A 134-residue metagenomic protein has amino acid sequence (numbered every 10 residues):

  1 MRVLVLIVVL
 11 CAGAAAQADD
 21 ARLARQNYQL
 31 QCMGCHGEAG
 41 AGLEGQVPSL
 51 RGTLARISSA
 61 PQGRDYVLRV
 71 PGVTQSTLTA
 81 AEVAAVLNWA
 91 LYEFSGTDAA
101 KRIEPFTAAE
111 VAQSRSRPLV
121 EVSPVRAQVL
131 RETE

Functional and structural regions predicted by a protein language model:
M1-I7: Sec-dependent signal peptide recognition, specifically the positively charged N-region followed immediately by
R2, A14-A15, L50: Glycine/proline-rich, flexible active-site/cofactor-binding loop segments that harbor closely spaced acidic
V8-A18: Hydrophobic h-region of N-terminal signal peptides that target proteins for export in Gram-negative bacteria
D19-A41, S59, D65: Sequence/structural segment immediately N-terminal to covalent heme-attachment motifs in c-type and related
Q31, H36-A39, L54, V70-T74 (+3 more regions): Sec/Tat-exported extracytoplasmic proteins
A41-S76: Gly/Gly-Pro-rich "capping" loops immediately C-terminal to redox-active cysteine motifs in periplasmic/lumenal
A60, R64, L68, A80-L91 (+2 more regions): An amphipathic alpha-helix signature
A81, Y92-E134: Flexible coil segments in periplasmic/lumen-exposed cytochrome c-class electron-transfer proteins
